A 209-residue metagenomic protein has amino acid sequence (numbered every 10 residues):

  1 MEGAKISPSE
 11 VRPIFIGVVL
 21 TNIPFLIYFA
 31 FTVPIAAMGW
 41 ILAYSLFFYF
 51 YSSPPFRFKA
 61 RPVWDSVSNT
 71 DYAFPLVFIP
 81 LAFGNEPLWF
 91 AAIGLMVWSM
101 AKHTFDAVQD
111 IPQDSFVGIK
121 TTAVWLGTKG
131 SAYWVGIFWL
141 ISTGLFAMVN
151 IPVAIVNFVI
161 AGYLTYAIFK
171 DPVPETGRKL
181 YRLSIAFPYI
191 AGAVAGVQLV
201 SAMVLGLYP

Functional and structural regions predicted by a protein language model:
M1-P209: Multi-pass alpha-helical membrane architecture of UbiA-family and related isoprenoid/lipid prenyltransferases
